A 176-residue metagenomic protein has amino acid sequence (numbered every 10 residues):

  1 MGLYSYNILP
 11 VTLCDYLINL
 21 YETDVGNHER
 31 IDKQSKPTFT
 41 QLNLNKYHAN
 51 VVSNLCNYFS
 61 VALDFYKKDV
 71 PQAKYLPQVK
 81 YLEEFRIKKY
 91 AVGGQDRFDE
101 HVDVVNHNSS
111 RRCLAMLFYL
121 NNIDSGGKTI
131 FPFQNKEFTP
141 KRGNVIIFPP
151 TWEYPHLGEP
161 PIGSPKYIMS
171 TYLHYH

Functional and structural regions predicted by a protein language model:
M1-V145, E153-H176: Fe(II)/2-oxoglutarate oxygenase catalytic core
